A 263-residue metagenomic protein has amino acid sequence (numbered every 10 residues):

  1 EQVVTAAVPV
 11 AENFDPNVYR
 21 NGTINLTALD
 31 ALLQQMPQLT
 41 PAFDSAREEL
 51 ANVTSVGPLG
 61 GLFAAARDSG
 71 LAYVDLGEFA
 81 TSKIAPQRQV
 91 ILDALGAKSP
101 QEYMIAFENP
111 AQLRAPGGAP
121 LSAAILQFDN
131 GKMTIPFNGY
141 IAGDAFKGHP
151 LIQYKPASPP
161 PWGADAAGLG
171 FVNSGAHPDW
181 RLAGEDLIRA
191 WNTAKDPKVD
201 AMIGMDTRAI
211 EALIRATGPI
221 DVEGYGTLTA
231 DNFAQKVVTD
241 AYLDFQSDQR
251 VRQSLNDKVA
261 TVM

Functional and structural regions predicted by a protein language model:
E1-M263: Non-catalytic, solvent-exposed segments at the cell envelope interface
